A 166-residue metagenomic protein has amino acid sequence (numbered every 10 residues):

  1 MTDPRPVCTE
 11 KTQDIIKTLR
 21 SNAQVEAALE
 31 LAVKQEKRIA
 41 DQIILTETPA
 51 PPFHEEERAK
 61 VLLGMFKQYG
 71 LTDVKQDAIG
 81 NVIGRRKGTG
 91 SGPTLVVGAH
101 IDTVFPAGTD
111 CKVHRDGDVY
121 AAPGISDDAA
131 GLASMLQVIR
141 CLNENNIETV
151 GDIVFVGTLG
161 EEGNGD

Functional and structural regions predicted by a protein language model:
T2-V119: Acidic/His- and Gly-rich active-site-bordering loop/insert found across diverse amide/peptide-bond hydrolases
T48, I83, V97-G98, P123 (+3 more regions): Short glycine-rich loop/turn motifs that provide flexible caps or phosphate-binding loops at active sites
E55, D102, D127, E161-E162: Acidic active-site catalytic centers that drive phospho-/nucleotidyl reactions and related ester hydrolyses
V74-Q76, G124-D128: Active-site nucleophile and cofactor-binding loops and adjacent substrate-binding regions of central metabolic enzymes
I101-T103, I125, L132: Glycine-rich phosphate/pyrophosphate-binding loop regions near the starts of catalytic domains
V119, D128-D166: Acidic/histidine-rich catalytic neighborhood of metal-dependent amide-processing enzymes
